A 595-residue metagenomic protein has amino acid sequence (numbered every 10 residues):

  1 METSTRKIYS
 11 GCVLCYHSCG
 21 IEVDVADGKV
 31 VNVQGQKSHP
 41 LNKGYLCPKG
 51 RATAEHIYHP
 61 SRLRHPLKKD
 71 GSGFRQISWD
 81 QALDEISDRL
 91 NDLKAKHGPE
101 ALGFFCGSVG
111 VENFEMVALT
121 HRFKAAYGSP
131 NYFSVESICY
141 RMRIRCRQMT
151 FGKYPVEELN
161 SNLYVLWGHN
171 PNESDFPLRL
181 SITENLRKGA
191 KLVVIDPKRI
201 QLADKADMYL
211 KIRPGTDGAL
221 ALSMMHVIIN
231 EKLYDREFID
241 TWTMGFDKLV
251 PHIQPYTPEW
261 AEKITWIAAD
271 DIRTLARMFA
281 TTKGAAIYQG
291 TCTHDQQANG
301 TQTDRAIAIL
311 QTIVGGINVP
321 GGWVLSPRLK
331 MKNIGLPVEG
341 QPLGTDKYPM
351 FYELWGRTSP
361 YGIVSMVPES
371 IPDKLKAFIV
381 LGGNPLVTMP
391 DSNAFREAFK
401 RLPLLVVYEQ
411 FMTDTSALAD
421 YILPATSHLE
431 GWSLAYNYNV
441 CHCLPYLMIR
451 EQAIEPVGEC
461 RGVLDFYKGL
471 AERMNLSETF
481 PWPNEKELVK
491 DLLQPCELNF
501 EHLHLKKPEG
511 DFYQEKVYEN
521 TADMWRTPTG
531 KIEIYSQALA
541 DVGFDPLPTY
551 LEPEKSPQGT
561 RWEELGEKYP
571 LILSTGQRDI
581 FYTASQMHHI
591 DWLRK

Functional and structural regions predicted by a protein language model:
M1-E231, A268, L381: N-terminal export/assembly segments and adjacent metallocofactor-ligating motifs of anaerobic energy-metabolism
K7-G11, A101, S161-L166, N170-K205 (+4 more regions): A cross-kingdom feature strongest in bacterial/archaeal respiratory oxidoreductases
D70-R75, E231-A269, R450-T529, E533 (+1 more regions): N-terminal leader/propeptide and maturation segments of large enzyme subunits in energy/redox metabolism and hydrolases
A82-L102, Y154-N162, H252, R273-I287 (+1 more regions): Glycine-rich phosphate/diphosphate-binding loops that line cofactor/substrate pockets in enzymes
E85, R89-D92, R122-A126, N185-K188 (+14 more regions): Generic, well-ordered alpha-helical scaffold segments in large soluble proteins
H97-A101, Y234-I239, A286, N318-L325 (+1 more regions): Flexible, glycine/charged-enriched surface loops at secondary-structure junctions
F105-E112, K263-I267, G290-Q297, K330 (+1 more regions): Conserved short loop/turn motifs at secondary-structure junctions
A280-I371, P445, D523, K531 (+2 more regions): A glycine-rich, hydrophobic/aromatic-adjacent loop/helix-cap motif
